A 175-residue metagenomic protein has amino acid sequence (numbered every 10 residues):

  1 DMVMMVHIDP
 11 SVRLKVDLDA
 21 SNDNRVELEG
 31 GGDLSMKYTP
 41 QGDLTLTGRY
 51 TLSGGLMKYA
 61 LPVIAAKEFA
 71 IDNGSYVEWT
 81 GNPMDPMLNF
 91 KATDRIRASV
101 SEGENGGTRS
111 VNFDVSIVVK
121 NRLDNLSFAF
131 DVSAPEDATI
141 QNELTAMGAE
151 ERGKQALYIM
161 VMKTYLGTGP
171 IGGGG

Functional and structural regions predicted by a protein language model:
D1-G175: Strand-loop-strand
